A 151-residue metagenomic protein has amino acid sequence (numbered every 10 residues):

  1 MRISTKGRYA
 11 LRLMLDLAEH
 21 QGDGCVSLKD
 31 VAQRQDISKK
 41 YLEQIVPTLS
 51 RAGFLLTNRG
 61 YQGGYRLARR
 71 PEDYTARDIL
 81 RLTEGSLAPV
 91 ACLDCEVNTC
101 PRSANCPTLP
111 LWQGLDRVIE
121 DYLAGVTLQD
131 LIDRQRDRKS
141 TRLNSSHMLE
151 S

Functional and structural regions predicted by a protein language model:
A10-G22: Short amphipathic alpha-helical interface segments
E19-G22, Q33, R51: The C-terminal cap of the DNA-recognition helix in HTH/winged-HTH DNA-binding domains, marking the helix-to-coil
V26-D36: A short alpha-helical element within helix-turn-helix/winged-helix DNA-binding domains across DNA-binding proteins
K40: Key DNA-contact positions within bacterial/archaeal DNA-binding proteins
I45-S50: Basic amphipathic alpha-helical segments that dock to polyanions
G53-A68: Beta-hairpin "wing" of winged helix-turn-helix
A68-R142: Non-DNA-binding regulatory cores of transcription-related proteins, predominantly C-terminal effector-binding
L143-S151: Single conserved hydrophobic/aromatic residue that forms the stacking wall/gate of nucleotide- or nucleobase-binding
